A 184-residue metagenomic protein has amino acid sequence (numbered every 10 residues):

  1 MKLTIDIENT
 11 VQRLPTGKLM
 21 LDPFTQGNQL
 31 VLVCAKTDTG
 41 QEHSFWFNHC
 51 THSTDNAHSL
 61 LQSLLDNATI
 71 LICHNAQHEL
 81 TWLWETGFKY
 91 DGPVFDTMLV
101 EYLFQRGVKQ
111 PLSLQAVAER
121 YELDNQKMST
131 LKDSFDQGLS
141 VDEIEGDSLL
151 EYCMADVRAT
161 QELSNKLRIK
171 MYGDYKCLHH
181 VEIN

Functional and structural regions predicted by a protein language model:
M1-S113: Conserved RNase H-like, two-metal-ion catalytic cores of nucleic-acid enzymes
S44-T51, A118, G173-H180: Short alpha-helical "patches" and their helix-cap loops
L64-N67, W82, T86, L103 (+3 more regions): Generic, well-ordered alpha-helical scaffold segments in large soluble proteins
I72, K127-M128: Acidic/polar loop patches that form or flank catalytic/metal-binding clefts of enzymes that bind anionic ligands
F88, L123-Q126: Short aromatic/hydrophobic-glycine micro-motifs
D91, K132-N184: Mixed-charge, glycine-rich, non-catalytic linkers/tails in nucleic-acid processing enzymes
V94-D124, L131-S140, S148-L149, C153: Short alpha-helix plus adjacent loop in nuclease-associated cores
